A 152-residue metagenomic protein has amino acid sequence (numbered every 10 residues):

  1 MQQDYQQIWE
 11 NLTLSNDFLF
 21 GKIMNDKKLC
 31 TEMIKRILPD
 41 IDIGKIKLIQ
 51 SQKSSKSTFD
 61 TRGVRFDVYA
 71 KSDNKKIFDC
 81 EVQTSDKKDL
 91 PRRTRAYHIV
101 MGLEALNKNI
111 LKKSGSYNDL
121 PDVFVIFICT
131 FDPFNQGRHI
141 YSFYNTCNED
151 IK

Functional and structural regions predicted by a protein language model:
M1-K152: Elongated, amphipathic alpha-helical interaction scaffolds
